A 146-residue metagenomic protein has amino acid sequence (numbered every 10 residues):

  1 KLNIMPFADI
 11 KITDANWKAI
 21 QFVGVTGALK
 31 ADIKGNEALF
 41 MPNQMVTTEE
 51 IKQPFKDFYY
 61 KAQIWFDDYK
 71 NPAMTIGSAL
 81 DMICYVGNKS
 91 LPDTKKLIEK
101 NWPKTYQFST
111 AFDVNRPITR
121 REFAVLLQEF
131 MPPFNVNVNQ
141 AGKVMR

Functional and structural regions predicted by a protein language model:
K1-N3, K11-D14, A19, V25-R146: Terminal recognition/anchoring or ligand-binding modules at protein termini
